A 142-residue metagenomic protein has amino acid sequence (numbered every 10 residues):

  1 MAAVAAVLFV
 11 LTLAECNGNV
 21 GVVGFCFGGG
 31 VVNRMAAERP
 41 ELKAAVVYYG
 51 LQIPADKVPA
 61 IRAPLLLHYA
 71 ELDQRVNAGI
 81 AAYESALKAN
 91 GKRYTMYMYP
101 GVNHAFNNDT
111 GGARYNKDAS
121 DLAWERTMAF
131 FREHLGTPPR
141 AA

Functional and structural regions predicted by a protein language model:
M1-V23, H134-A141: Gly/Ser-rich "nucleophile elbow"/oxyanion-hole loop immediately N-terminal to the catalytic nucleophile in hydrolases
G24-G28, V32: Gly/Ala-rich beta-loop-alpha elbow adjacent to hydrolase catalytic centers
G30, Y49-D56: Alpha-helical scaffolding within the catalytic cores of extracellular/periplasmic polymer-degrading hydrolases
E41-L51: A conserved short beta-strand
I61, L66-Y69: Short beta-strand/loop motif that positions the catalytic acidic residue of the alpha/beta-hydrolase fold
L72-N77, H104: Acidic catalytic loop of the alpha/beta-hydrolase fold
N77-A86: Short alpha-helix in the alpha/beta-hydrolase fold that links the catalytic acid
K88-A142: C-terminal catalytic histidine-bearing segment of alpha/beta-hydrolase fold enzymes
